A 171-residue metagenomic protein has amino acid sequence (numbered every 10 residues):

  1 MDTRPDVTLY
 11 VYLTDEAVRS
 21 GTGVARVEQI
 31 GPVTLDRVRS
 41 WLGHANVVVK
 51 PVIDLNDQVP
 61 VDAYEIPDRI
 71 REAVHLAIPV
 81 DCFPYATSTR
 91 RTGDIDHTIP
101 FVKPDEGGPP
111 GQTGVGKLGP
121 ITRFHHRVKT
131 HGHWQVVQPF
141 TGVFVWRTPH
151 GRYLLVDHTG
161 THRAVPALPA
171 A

Functional and structural regions predicted by a protein language model:
M1-A171: Short helix-coil boundary/hinge micro-motifs
